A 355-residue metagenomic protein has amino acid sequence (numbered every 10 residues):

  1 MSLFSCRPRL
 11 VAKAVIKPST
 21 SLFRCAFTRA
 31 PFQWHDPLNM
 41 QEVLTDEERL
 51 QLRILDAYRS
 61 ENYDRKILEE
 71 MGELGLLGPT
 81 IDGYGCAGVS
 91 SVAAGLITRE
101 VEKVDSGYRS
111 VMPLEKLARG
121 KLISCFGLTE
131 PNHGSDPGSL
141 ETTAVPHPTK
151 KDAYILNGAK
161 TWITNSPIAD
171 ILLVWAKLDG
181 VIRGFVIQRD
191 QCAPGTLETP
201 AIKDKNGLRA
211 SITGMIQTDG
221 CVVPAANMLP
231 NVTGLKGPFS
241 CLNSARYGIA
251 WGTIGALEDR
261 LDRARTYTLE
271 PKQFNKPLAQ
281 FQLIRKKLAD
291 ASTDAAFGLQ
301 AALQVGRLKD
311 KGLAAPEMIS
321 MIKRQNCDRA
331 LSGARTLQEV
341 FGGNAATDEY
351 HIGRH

Functional and structural regions predicted by a protein language model:
S2-V104, G120, Q217, C241-H355: Alpha-helical interface subdomain recognition
V89, D136-G138, N165-A169, R209-S211 (+1 more regions): Short glycine/proline-enriched turns and hinge-like loops at secondary-structure junctions
E100, V104-E130, T149-Y154: FAD-binding glycine-rich core of flavoenzymes that anchor FAD
H133, T161-P167, S244-G248: Glycine-rich phosphate/pyrophosphate-binding beta-alpha loops
D136-N157, L313, T347-H355: Cytochrome P450 C-terminal beta-domain/meander region
E141, C192-P224: Flexible, small-/acidic-enriched active-site or ligand-binding loops
D152-E198: A short core secondary-structure module
G214-S240: A short, charged helix-loop
